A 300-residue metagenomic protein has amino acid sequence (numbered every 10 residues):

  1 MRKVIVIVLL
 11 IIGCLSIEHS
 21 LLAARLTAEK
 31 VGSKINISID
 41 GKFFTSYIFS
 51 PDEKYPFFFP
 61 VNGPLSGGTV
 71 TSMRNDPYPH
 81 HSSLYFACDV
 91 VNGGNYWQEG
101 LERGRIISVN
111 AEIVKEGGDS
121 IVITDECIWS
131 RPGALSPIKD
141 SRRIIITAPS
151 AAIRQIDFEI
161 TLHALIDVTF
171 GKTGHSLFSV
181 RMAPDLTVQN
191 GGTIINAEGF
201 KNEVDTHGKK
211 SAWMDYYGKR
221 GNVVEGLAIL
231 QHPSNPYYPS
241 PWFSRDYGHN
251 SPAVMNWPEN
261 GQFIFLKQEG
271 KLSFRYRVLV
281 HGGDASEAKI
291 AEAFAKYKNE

Functional and structural regions predicted by a protein language model:
M1-V4: Positively charged n-region of N-terminal signal peptides that target proteins for export
I7-E18: Bacterial N-terminal signal peptides
L22-H80, G283-A285, A291: Beta-strand-rich N-terminal accessory domains
G41, D125-C127, R142, F158 (+1 more regions): Short, hydrophobic/aromatic-enriched beta-strand segments in well-ordered soluble domains
S50-E53, F57-P60, P149-N196: Acidic (Asp/Glu-rich), glycine- and aromatic
S82-A152: Extended, loop-rich substrate-binding clefts of extracytoplasmic carbohydrate-active enzymes
C127-R131, I144-A148, L162-I166, M182-L186 (+1 more regions): Beta-strand elements of well-folded, non-transmembrane domains
A228-E300: Beta-strand-rich recognition/accessory modules
